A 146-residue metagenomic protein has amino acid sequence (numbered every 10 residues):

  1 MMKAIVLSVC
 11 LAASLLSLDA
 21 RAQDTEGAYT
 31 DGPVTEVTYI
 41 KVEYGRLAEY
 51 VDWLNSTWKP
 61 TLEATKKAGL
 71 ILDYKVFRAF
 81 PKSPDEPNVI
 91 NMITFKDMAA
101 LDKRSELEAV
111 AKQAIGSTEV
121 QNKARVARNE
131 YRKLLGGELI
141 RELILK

Functional and structural regions predicted by a protein language model:
M1-M2: N-terminal secretory signal peptides that target proteins for export/translocation
V6-L15: Bacterial N-terminal signal peptides
L16-A22: Sec/Tat signal peptide C-region and signal peptidase I cleavage site
Q23-Y29, F77-F80: Short beta-strand/turn micro-motifs at beta-sheet edges
T25-Y29, P60, A64-L72, M92-R141: An amphipathic, aromatic/His-enriched active-site/gating alpha helix that lines ligand/cofactor pockets
T30-G45: Acidic/histidine-rich, surface-exposed loop or edge segments in extracytoplasmic proteins
T35, E86-V89: Short, surface-exposed coil-to-beta transition loops
E43-P87: N-terminal, post-signal-peptide region of Sec/Tat-exported proteins
